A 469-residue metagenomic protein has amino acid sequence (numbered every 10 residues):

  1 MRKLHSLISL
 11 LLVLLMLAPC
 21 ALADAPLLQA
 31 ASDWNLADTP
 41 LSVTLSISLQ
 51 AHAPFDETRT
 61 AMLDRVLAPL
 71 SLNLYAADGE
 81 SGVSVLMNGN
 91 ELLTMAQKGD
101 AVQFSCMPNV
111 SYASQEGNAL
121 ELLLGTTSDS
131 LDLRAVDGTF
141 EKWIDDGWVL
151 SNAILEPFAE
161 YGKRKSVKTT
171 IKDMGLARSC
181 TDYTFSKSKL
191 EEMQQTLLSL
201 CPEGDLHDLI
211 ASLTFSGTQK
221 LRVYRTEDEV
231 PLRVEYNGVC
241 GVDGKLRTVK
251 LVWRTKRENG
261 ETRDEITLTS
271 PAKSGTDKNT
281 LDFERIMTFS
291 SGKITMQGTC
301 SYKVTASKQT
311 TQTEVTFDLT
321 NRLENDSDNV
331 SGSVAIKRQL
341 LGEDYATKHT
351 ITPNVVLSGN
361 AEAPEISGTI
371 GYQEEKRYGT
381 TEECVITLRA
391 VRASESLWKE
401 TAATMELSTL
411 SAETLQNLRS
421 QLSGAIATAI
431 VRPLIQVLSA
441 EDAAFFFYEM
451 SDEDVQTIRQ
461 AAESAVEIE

Functional and structural regions predicted by a protein language model:
M1-I8: Bacterial N-terminal signal peptides that target proteins for export
L10-V13, L36: Low-complexity, intrinsically disordered segments with a bias for serine/threonine
L22-E469: Subset-of-secretome marker
